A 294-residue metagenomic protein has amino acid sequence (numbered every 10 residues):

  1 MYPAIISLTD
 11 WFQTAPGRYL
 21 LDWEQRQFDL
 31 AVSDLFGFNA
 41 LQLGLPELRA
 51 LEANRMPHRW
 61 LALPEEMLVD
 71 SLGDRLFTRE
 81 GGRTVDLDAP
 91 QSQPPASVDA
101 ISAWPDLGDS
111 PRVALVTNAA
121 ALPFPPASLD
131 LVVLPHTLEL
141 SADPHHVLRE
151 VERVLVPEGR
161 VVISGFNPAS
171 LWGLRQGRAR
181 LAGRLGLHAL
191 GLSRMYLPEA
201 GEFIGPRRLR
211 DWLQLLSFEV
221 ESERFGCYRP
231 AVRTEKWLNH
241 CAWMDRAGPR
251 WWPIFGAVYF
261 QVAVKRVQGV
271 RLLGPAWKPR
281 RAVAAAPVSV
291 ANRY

Functional and structural regions predicted by a protein language model:
M1-D34: Class I SAM-dependent methyltransferase Rossmann-like catalytic core, especially the SAM/SAH-binding loop
R26, L30-L122: Class I SAM-dependent methyltransferase SAM/SAH-binding core
D130-H145: A short SAM/SAH-binding and catalytic strip from SAM-dependent methyltransferases
H145-R160: A short glycine-rich, Lys/Arg-flanked "PGG" loop and its adjoining helix->strand segment in the class I
R160-L192, A200: Conserved class I S-adenosyl-L-methionine
R178, E199-E223: Short alpha-helix
E219-D245: Conserved catalytic loop of SAM-dependent methyltransferase domains
W243-Y294: C-terminal lobe and adjacent flexible extensions of AdoMet/dcAdoMet transferase-like proteins
